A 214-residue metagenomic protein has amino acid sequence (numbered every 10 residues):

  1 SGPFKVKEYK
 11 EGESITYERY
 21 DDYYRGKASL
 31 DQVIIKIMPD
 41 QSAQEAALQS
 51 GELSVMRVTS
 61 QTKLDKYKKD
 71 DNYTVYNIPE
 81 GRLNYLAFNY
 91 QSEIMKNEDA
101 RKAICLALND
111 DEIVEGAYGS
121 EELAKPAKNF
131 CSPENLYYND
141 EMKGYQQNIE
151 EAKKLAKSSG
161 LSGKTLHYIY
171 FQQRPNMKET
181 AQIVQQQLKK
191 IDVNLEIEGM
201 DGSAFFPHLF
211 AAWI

Functional and structural regions predicted by a protein language model:
S1-A28, Q32, E150: Gly/Pro-rich hinge or "lid" segments in bacterial periplasmic/extracellular proteins
G2-K5, I15-T16, D31-I37, G163-Q172 (+1 more regions): Short, well-ordered beta-strand elements
F4, A124-S158, R174-M177: Structural transition elements
E11, K153, K157-I214: Ligand/substrate-recognition segments at binding pockets and active sites
Y20-K66, N194: Ligand-site clamp/hinge motif
D65-N77, A212-I214: Ligand-binding "clamshell"
T74-F88, E134: Periplasmic-binding protein-like
Q91, M95-E134, E179: Periplasmic-binding protein-like
